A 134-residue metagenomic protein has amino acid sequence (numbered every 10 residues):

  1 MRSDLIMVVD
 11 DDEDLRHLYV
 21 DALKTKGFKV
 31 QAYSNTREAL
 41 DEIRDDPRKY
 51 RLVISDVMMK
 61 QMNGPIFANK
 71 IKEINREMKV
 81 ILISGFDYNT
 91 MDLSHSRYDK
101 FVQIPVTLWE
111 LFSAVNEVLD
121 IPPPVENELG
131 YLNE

Functional and structural regions predicted by a protein language model:
R16, K60: The feature encodes the CheY-like receiver
H17-T25: Charged docking surfaces used in two-component/phosphorelay signaling
V20, V106-L119, P123, N127-E128: C-terminal output helix
G27-S34, E42: Short hydrophobic/Thr-rich beta-strand motif most characteristic of the beta2 strand and flanking loop of CheY-like
S34-E38, M62-F67: Acidic catalytic/metal-coordinating carboxylates
D41, P65-E77: Short amphipathic alpha-helix used as the core "switch/output" element in two-component signaling
D56: Active-site residues of response regulator receiver
